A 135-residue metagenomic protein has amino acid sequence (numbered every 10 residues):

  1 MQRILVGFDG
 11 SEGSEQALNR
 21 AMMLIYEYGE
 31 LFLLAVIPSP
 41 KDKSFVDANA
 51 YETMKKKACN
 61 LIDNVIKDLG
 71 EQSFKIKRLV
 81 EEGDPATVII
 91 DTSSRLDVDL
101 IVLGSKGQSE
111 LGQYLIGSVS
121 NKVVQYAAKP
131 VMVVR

Functional and structural regions predicted by a protein language model:
Q2-V46: Small/aliphatic-rich secondary-structure junction motif
I25-E27, G70, A128: Short conserved AdoMet
D47-T53: Short glycine-enriched, charge-decorated loop/helix-capping segments at active-site entrances that position
G70-I101: Structural beta-alpha unit
L103-Q125: Glycine-rich, Arg-bearing micro-motifs that act as flexible, cationic patches
V131-R135: Short hydrophobic/aromatic patches at helix-to-coil boundaries
